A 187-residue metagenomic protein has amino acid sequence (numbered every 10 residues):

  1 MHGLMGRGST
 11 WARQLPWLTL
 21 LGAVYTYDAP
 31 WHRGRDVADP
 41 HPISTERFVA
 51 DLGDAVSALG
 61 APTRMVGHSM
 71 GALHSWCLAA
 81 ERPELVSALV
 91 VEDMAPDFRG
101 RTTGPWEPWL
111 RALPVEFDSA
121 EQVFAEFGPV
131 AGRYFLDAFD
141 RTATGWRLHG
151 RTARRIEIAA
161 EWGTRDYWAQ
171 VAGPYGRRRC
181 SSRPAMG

Functional and structural regions predicted by a protein language model:
M1-G3, R183: The conserved beta1-alpha1 loop
G3-R13, V24: Serine-hydrolase catalytic-loop signature spanning alpha/beta hydrolases and amidase-signature enzymes
T10-A12, R35-H41, R101-T102: Conserved catalytic-core motifs of eukaryotic protein kinase domains, centered on the activation segment
T19, Y25-V66: Active-site loop/oxyanion-hole signature of alpha/beta-hydrolase fold enzymes
G67-G71, S75: Gly/Ala-rich beta-loop-alpha elbow adjacent to hydrolase catalytic centers
W76-A80, S87-D118: Flexible "cap/lid" loop of the alpha/beta hydrolase fold
T144-G187: Conserved serine/cysteine hydrolase catalytic core
